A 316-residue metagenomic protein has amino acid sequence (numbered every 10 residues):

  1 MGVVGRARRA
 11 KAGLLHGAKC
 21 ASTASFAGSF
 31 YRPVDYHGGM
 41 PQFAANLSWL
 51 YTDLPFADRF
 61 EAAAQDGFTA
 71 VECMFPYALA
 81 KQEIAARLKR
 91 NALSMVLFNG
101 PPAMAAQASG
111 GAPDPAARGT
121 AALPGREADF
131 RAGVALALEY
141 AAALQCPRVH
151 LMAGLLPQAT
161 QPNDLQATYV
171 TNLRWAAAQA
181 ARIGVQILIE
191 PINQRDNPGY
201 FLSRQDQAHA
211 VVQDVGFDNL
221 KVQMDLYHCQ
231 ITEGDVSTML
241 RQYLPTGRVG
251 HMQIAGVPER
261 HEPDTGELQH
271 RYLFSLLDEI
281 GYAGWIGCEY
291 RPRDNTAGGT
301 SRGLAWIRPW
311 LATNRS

Functional and structural regions predicted by a protein language model:
M1-L15: Extreme N-terminal basic, low-complexity initiation segments that serve as generic localization/processing leaders
F26, F30-Y31, Y36: Aromatic (phenylalanine/tyrosine) cluster motif
V34-G67, Y77, K89, Q145-P147 (+3 more regions): Histidine-acidic metal/acid-base catalytic patches
E72, V96-L97, H150, L188 (+2 more regions): Conserved beta-strand positions in the central sheet of alpha/beta enzyme cores
C73-N91, A153-P157: Glycine-rich, proline-tolerant flexible connector loops at the mouths of alpha/beta enzymes
A105-A122: Active-site gating loops and adjacent loop-to-helix segments of metal-dependent hydrolytic enzymes
R118-K221, I231, R315: Active-site acidic/histidine proton-transfer and metal-coordination neighborhood in alpha/beta enzyme cores
